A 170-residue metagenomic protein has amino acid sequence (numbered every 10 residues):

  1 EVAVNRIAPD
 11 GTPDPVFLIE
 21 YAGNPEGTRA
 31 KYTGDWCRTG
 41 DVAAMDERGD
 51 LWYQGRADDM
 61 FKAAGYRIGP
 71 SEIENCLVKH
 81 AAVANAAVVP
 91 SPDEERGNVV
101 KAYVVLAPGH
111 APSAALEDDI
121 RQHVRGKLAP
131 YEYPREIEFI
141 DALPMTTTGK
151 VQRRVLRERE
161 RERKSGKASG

Functional and structural regions predicted by a protein language model:
E1-F17, W36, V42-A43: AMP-binding/adenylate-forming core of the ANL superfamily
A3, I19-E20, G27, V42-E132 (+2 more regions): AMP-binding/adenylate-forming catalytic core of the ANL superfamily
I7-D10, G23-G27: Active-site loops of AMP-binding adenylate-forming
I7-P9, A107-G109, A142: Short coil/turn motifs at secondary-structure junctions
G34, T39-G40, A84, F139-D141: Short loop/turn microsegments at loop-to-beta-strand junctions
I137-T147: Short proline/glycine- and acidic-rich turn/helix-capping motifs at secondary-structure junctions
E158-G170: Acidic/polar alpha-helix N-cap and adjacent early helical turns within long charge-rich amphipathic helices/linkers
